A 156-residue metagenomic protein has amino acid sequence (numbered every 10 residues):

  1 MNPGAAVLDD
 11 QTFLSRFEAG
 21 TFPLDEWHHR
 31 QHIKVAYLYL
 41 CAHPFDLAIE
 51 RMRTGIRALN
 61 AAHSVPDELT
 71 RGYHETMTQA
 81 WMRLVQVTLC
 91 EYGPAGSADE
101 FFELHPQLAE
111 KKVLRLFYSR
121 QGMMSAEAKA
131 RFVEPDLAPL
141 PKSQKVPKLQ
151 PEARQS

Functional and structural regions predicted by a protein language model:
M1-P3: Terminal domain-start segments
A5-T12, R16-H28, H32-V35, Y39 (+2 more regions): N-terminal domain-start signal
D9-D10, D25, D46, D67 (+2 more regions): Acidic-enriched, low-complexity/disordered segments with a strong bias for Aspartate over Glutamate
F13, F17, F22, F45 (+3 more regions): Phenylalanine-focused residue identity feature
A19-P94: Conserved, aromatic- and glycine-enriched, well-ordered alpha/beta core segments that occur as contiguous structural
T70-S156: A charged, amphipathic interaction segment
